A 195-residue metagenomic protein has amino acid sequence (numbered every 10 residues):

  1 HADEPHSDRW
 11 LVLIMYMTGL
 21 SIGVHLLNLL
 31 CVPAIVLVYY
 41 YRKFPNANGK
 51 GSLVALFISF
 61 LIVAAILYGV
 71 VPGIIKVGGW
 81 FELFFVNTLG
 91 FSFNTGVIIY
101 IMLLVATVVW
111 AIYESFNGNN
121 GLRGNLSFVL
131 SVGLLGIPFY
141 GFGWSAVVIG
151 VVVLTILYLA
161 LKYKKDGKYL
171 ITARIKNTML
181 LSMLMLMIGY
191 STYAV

Functional and structural regions predicted by a protein language model:
H1-W10, L37-N48, V109-R123, L157-K162: Membrane-interface transmembrane helices that cradle and orient dolichyl/undecaprenyl
A2-G19, N48-L61, G121-S131: Short hydrophobic alpha-helices at membrane interfaces in multi-pass membrane enzymes
M15-L20, V32-V36: Residue-level signature of the transmembrane alpha-helical core of multi-pass small-molecule transporters
M17-V24, G141-G143: Transmembrane helix irregularities
L27-Y39, G73-I74, A146-V153: Transmembrane-embedded, aromatic-rich helix segments that form part of the hydrophobic channel/pocket engaging
Y68-I98, R123-G150, V195: Membrane-interfacial interhelical loops
L104-G124, A146-M183: Cytosolic-side transmembrane helix boundary signature
G189-V195: Aromatic-rich transmembrane-lumenal/periplasmic boundary elements in polytopic membrane proteins
